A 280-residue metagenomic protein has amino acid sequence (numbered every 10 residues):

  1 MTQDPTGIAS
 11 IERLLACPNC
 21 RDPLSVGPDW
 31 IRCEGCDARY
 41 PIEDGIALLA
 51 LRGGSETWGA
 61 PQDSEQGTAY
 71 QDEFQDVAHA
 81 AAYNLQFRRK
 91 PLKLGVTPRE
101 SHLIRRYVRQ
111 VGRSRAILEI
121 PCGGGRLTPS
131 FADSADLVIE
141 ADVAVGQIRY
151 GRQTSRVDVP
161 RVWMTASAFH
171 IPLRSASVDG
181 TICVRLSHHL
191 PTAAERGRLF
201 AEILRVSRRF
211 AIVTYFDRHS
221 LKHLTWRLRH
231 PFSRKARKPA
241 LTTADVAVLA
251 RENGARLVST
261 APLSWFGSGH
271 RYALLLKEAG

Functional and structural regions predicted by a protein language model:
T2-A69: N-terminal auxiliary segments of SAM/dcSAM-dependent transferases
D44, A50-G112: Conserved class I S-adenosyl-L-methionine
L118, G123-H170: Class I SAM-dependent methyltransferase SAM/SAH-binding core
I182: A conserved beta-strand element that flanks and buttresses the S-adenosyl-L-methionine
G197-R209: A short glycine-rich, Lys/Arg-flanked "PGG" loop and its adjoining helix->strand segment in the class I
R208-F216: Conserved beta-strand signature within the Rossmann-like core of class I S-adenosyl-L-methionine
F216-A236: Short, glycine-/aromatic-enriched active-site segment of Class I SAM-dependent methyltransferases
R237-G254: Short alpha-helix
